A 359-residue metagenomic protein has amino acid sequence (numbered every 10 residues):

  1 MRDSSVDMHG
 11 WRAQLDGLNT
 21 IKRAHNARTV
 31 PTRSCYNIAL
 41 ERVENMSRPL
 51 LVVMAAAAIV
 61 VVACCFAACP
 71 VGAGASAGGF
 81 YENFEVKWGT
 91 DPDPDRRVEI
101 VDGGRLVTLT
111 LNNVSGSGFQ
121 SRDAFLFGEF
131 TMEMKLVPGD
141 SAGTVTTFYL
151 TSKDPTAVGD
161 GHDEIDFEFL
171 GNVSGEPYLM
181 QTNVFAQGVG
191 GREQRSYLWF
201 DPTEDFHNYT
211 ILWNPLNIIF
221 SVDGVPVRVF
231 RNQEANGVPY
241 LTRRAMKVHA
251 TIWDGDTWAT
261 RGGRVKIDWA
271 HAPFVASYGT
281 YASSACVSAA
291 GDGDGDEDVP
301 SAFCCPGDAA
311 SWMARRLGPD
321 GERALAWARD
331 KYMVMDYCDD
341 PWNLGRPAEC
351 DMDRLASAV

Functional and structural regions predicted by a protein language model:
H9-W11, R23, A27-V61, C69: Classical eukaryotic N-terminal signal peptides for Sec-dependent ER targeting/secretion, especially the positively
G10, G17, G72-G74: Residue-identity detector for glycine
L15-G17, K22: Intrinsically disordered, low-complexity segments enriched in serine/threonine/proline/glycine and often basic
S47-V359: GH16 jelly-roll
